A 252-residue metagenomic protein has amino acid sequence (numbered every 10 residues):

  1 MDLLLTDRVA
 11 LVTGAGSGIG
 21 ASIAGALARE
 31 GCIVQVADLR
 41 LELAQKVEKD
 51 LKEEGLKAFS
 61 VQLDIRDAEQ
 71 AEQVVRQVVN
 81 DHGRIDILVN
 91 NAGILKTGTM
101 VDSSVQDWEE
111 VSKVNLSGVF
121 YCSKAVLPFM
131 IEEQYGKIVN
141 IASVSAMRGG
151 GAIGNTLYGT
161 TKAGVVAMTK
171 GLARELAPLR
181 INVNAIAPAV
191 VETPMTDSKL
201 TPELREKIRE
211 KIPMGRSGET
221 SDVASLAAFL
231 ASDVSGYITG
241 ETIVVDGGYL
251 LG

Functional and structural regions predicted by a protein language model:
D2, A228, T239-G252: Short C-terminal tail/terminal secondary-structure segment of NAD(P)H-dependent dehydrogenase/reductase domains
L3-Q35: Canonical Rossmann dinucleotide-binding motif of NAD(H)/NADP(H)-dependent dehydrogenases/reductases, specifically
T99-M100, D107-S112, I138, I208: Substrate-binding pocket helix/loop in short-chain dehydrogenase/reductase
S123, T161, T169: Active-site helix of classical SDR
S143: Residue(s) in the substrate-gating loop at a strand-loop-helix junction that position the organic substrate next
A177-N182, I238-G240: Short, small/polar-rich loop/turn modules that mediate ligand/substrate recognition or access, typified
I212-V223, V234: A conserved structural motif in NAD(P)-dependent oxidoreductases
